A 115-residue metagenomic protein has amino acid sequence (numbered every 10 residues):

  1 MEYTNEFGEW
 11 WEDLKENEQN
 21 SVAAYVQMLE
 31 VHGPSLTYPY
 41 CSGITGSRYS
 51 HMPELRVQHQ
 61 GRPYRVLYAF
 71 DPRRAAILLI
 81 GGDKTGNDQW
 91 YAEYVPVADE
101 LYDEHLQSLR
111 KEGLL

Functional and structural regions predicted by a protein language model:
M1-P63, P72-A76, D83-L115: Basic, Lys/Arg-enriched alpha-helical interface segments
